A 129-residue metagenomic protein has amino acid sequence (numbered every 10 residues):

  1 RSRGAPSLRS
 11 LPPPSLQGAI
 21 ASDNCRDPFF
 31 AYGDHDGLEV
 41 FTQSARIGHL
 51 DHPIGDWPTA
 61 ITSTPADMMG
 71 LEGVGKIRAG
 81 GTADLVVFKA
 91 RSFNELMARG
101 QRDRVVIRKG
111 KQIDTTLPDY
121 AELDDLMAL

Functional and structural regions predicted by a protein language model:
R1-R3: Active-site glycine- and acidic-residue-rich loops that bind and position anionic ligands or nucleotide-like cofactors
P6-F88: His/Asp/Glu-enriched, well-ordered alpha-helical/loop segment that forms or immediately abuts the divalent-metal
A79-L129: C-terminal cap of metal-dependent C-N hydrolases
